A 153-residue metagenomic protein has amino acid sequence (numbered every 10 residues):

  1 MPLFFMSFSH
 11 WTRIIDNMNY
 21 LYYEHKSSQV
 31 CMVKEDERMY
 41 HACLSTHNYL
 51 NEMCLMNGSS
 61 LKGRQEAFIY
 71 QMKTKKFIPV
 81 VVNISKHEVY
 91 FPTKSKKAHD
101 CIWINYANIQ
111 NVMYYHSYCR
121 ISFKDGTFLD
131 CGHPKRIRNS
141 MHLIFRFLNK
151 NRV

Functional and structural regions predicted by a protein language model:
M1-I104, Q110-V153: Eukaryotic intrinsically disordered, low-complexity regulatory linkers and tails enriched in Ser/Thr/Pro
